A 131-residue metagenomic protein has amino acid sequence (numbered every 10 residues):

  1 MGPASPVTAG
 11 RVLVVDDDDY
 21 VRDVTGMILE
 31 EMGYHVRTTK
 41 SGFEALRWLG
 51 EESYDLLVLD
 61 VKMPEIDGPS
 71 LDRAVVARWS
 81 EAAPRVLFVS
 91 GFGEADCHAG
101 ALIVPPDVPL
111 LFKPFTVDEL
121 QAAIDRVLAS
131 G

Functional and structural regions predicted by a protein language model:
M1-L13, A82, A99, I103 (+1 more regions): Non-catalytic signal-transmission and effector/linker regions of two-component phosphorelay proteins
D23-E31: Charged docking surfaces used in two-component/phosphorelay signaling
G33-K40, W48: Short hydrophobic/Thr-rich beta-strand motif most characteristic of the beta2 strand and flanking loop of CheY-like
K40-E44, D67-R73: Acidic catalytic/metal-coordinating carboxylates
W48-E52, V75-P84, I103-P105: Conserved phosphotransfer cores of two-component systems
D60, S90: Active-site residues of response regulator receiver
M63: Receiver (REC) domain active-site loop signature in two-component systems and cognate sites in sensor histidine kinases
K113: A Lys-centered signature of the CheY-like receiver
